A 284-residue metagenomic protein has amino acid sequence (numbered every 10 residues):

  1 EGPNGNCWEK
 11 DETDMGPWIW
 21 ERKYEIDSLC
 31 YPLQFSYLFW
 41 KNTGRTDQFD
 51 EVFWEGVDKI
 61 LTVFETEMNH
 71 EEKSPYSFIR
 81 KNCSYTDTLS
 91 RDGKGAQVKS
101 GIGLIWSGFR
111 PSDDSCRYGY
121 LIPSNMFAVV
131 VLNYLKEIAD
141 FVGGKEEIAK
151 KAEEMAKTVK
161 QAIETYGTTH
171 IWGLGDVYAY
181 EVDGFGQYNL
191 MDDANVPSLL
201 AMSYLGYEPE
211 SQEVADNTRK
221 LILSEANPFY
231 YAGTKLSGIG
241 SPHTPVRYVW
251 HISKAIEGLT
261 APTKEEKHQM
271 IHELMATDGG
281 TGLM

Functional and structural regions predicted by a protein language model:
E1-D87: Aromatic-rich carbohydrate-recognition surfaces in CAZymes
E1-K23, S74-R117, H170-P197, Y231-A255 (+1 more regions): Carbohydrate-binding/catalytic loop surfaces
E1-N4, W54-K73, K94, K99-I102 (+3 more regions): Long, well-ordered core segments of solenoidal/helical folds
K23-Q34, V52-K59, G119-V130, D193-P197 (+1 more regions): Aromatic- and histidine-enriched alpha-helix N-cap/loop-to-helix transition segments that scaffold the rims
T46-F53, K145-A152, K267: Residue-level recognition of alpha-helical structural elements
T62-N82, Y118-Y120, F127-V214, T281-M284: Catalytic cores of carbohydrate-active enzymes
F109, D113, S124-M126, S211: Solvent-exposed, flexible loop/coil residues
M126-F127, N133, E137, F185-L283: Active-site core of glycosidic bond-cleaving carbohydrate-active enzymes
